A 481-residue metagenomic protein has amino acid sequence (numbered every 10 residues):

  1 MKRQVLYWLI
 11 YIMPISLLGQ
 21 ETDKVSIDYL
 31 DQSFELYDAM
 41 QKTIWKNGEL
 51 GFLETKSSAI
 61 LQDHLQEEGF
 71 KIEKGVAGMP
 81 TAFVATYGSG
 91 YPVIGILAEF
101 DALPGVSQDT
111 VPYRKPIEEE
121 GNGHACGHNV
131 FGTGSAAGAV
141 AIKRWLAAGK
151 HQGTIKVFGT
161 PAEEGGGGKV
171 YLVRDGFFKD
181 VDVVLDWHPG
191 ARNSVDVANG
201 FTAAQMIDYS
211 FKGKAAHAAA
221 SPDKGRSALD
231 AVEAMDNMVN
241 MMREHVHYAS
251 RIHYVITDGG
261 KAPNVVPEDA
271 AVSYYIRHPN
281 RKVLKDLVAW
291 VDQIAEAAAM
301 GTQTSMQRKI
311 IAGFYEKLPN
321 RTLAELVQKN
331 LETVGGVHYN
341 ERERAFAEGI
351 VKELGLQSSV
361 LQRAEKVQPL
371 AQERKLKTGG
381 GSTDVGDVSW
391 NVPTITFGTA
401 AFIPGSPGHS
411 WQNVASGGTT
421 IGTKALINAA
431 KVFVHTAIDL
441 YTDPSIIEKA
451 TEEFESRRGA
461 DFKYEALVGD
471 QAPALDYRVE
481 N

Functional and structural regions predicted by a protein language model:
M1-T22: Bacterial Sec-dependent N-terminal signal peptides
Q20-H124, T133-G153: Acidic/His- and Gly-rich active-site-bordering loop/insert found across diverse amide/peptide-bond hydrolases
I44, A85, I96, H128 (+9 more regions): Divalent metal-coordination and catalytic microenvironments
D101-R114, G200-S210, F402-S410: Acidic-glycine-rich active-site phosphate/pyrophosphate-binding loop
V111-A125, K212-A216, P369-A371, S410-T419: Glycine/charged-rich beta-loop-alpha catalytic/anionic-binding loops adjacent to active sites
R114-G123, N129-V130, L146-P267: Histidine/acidic-residue-rich, glycine-tolerant segments that coordinate divalent metal ions
E233-N481: Metal-dependent amide/peptide-bond hydrolase catalytic core, centered on the "pita-bread" metallohydrolase fold
